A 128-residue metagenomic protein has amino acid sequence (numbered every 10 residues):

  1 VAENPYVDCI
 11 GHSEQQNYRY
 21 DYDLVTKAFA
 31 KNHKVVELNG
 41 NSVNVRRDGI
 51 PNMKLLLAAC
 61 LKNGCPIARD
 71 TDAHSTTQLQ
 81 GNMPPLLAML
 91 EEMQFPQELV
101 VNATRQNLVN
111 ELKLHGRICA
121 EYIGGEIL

Functional and structural regions predicted by a protein language model:
A2, D8-G11: Short, conserved active-site entrance elements at the starts or edges of catalytic domains
P5-V7, N17-L128: Charged catalytic cores and adjacent phosphate/nucleic-acid-binding surfaces used for phosphate/nucleic-acid chemistry
E14: Glycine-rich anion-binding loop/nest that anchors nucleotide
